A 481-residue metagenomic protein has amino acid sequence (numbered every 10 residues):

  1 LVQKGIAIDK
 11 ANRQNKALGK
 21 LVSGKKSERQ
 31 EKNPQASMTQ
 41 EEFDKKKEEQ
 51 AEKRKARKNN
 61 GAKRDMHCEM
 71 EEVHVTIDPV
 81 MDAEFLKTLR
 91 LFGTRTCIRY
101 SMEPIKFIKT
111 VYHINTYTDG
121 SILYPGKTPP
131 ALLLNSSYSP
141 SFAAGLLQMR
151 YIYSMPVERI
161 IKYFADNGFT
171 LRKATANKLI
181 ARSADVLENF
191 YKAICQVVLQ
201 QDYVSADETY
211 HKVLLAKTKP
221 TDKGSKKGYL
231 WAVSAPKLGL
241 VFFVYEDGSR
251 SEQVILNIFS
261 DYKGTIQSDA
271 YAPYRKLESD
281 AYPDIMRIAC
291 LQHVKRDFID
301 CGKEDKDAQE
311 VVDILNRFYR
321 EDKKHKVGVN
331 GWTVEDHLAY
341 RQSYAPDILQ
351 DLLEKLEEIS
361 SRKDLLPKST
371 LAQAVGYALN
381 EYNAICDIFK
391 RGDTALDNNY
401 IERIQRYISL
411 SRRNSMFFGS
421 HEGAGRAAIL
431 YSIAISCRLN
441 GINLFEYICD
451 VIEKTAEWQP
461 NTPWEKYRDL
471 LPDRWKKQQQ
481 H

Functional and structural regions predicted by a protein language model:
L1-S137, N177, A206, R341: Short, flexible loop/hinge motifs at secondary-structure junctions
V2, D9, E49, A62-D65 (+2 more regions): Catalytic center-proximal scaffold of phosphoryl-transfer enzymes
